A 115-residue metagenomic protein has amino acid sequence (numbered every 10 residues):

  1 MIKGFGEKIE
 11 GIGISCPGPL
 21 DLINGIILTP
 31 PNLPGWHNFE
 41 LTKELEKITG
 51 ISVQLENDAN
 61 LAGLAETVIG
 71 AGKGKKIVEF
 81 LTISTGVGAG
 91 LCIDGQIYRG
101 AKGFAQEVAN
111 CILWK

Functional and structural regions predicted by a protein language model:
M1-F5: Conserved active-site "lid/cap" helical segment
G6-I9, G100: A short alpha-helix-loop-beta-strand transition element characteristic of N-terminal alpha/beta dinucleotide-binding
K8-I12, G18-I77: Glycine-rich phosphate-binding loop and adjoining helix at the ATP-binding site of ATP-dependent phosphoryl-transfer
P17-L20, S84-G86: Short glycine-rich anion-binding loops that position phosphate/pyrophosphate groups of nucleotides and phosphorylated
E46-I48, Q54-E56, V68-K115: Glycine/GP-enriched mid-protein hinge/lid loop-to-helix segment characteristic of carbohydrate kinases
